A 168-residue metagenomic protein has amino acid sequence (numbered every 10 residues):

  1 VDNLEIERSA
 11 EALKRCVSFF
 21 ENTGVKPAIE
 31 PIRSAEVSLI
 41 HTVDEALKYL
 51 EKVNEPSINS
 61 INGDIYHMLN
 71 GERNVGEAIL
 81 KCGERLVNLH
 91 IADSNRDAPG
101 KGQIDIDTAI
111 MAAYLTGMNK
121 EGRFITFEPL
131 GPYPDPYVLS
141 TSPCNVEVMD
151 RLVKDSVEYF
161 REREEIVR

Functional and structural regions predicted by a protein language model:
V1-E7, P31-S38: Surface-exposed cleft-lining segments at the edges of enzyme active sites
D2, I6-S9, M149, V153: Generic structural signal for well-ordered, non-membrane alpha-helical segments in soluble metabolic enzymes
E5-T23, Y159-E164: An active-site-proximal structural segment forming one wall of the substrate-binding cleft that immediately precedes
K14, I40, D44-S60, L69-R168: Histidine-acidic metal/acid-base catalytic patches
K26: Residue-level detector of anion-binding/catalytic polar loops
A35, M68-L69: Catalytic P-loop NTPase motifs of RecA-like helicase/translocase cores
D64: Active-site glycine-centered loops adjacent to acidic/histidine catalytic or metal-binding residues that shape
